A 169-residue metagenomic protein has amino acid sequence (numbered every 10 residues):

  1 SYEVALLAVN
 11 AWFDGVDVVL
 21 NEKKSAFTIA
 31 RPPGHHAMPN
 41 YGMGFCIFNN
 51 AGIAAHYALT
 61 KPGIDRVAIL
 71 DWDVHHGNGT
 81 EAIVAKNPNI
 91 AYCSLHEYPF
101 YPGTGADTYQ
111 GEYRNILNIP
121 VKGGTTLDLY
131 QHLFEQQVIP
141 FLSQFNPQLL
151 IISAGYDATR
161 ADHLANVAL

Functional and structural regions predicted by a protein language model:
V4: Catalytic cores of large soluble enzymes that bind and process phosphate-bearing ligands
L7-N21: Conserved ATP-binding subdomain of kinase catalytic cores across diverse folds
F13, D17, F27-L169: Conserved alpha-helical scaffold segments that buttress catalytic/binding sites
